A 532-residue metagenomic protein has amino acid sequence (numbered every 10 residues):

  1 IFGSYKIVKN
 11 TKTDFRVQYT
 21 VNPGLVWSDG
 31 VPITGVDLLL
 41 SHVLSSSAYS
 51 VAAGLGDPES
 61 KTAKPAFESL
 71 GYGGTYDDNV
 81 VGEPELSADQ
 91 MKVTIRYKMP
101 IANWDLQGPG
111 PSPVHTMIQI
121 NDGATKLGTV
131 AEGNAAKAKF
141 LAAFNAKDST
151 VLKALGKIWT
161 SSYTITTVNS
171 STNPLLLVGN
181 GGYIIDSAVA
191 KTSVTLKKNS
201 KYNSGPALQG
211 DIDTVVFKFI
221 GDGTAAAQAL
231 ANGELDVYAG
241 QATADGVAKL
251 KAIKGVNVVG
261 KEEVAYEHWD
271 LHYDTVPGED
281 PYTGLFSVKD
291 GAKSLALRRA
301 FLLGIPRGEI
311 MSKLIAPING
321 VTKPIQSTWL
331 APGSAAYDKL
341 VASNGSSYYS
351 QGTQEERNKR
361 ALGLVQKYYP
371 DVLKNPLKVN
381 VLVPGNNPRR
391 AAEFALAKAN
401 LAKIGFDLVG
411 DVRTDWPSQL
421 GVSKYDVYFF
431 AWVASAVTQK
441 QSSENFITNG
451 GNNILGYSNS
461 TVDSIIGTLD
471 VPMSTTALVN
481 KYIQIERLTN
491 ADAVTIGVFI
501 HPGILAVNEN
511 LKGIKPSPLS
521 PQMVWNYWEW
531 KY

Functional and structural regions predicted by a protein language model:
I1-K12: N-terminal lobe/hinge region of extracytoplasmic solute-binding protein
T13-D14, Y19-A53, T172-L177, G181-L314 (+1 more regions): Extracytoplasmic/periplasmic ligand-capture domains
V26-S28, P100-W104, G278, V321: Primarily extracytoplasmic ectodomains and periplasmic/lumenal surface modules that are beta-strand-rich
P58-W159: Surface-exposed binding/hinge segments that line and control ligand-binding clefts or catalytic entry sites
Y163-S170, L177: Short Pro/Gly-enriched beta-strand edge/turn motifs at strand-loop
I315-V341, G503-A506: Mature extracytoplasmic/periplasmic domains
V498: Glycine-rich and polybasic anion-binding loops at the starts of cofactor/ligand-binding domains
V507-Y532: Long beta-strand-rich cores associated with HINT superfamily self-processing modules
